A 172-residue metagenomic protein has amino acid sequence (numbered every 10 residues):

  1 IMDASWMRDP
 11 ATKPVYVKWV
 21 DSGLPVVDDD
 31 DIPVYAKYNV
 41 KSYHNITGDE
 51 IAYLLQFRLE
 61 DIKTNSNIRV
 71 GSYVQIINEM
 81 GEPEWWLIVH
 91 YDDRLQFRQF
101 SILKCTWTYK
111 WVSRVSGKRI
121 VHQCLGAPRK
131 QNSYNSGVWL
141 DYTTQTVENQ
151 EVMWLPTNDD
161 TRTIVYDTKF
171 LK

Functional and structural regions predicted by a protein language model:
I1-D21: Short boundary/loop segments of OB/S1/cold-shock single-stranded nucleic-acid-binding domains
V15-K172: Short, conserved turn/kink motifs that form compact alpha/beta structural patches or helix kinks used as
